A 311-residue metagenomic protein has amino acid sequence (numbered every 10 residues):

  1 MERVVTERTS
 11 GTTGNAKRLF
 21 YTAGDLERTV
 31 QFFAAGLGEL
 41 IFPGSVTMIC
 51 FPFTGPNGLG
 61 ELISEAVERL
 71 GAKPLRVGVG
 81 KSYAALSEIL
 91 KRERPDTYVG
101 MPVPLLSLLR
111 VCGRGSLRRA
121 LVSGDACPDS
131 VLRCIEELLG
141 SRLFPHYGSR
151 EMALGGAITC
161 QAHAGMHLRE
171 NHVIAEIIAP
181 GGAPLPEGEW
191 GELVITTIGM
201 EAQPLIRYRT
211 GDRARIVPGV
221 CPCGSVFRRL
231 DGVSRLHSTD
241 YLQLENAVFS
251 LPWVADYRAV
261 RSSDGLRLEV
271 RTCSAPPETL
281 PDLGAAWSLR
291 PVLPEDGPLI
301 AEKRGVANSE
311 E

Functional and structural regions predicted by a protein language model:
M1-R3, E311: N-lobe entry segment of adenylate-forming
T6-F20: Conserved adenylation A10 loop of the ANL superfamily
S10-G11, G38-P43, I89-K91: Short, charge-rich binding segments
L19-L40: Conserved structural elements of the adenylate-forming
G24-R28, A66-V67, H163-A164: A glycine- and small-aliphatic-rich helix-loop capping segment at beta-alpha/alpha-beta transitions that lines
L26, P52-G55, V103-P104: Short glycine-enriched loops at secondary-structure junctions
L37-A72: Conserved AMP-binding loop of ANL adenylate-forming enzymes
K73-E311: Active-site glycine/GP-rich loop and adjacent strand/helix microenvironment that borders small-molecule binding pockets
